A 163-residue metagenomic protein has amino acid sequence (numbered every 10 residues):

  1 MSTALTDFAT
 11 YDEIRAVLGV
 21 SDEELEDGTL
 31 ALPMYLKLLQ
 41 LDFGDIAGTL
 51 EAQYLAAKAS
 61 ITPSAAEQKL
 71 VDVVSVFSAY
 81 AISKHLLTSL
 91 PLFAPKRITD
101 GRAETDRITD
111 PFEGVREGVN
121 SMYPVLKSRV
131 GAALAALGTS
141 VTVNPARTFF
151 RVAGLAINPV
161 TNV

Functional and structural regions predicted by a protein language model:
M1-D72, S128-V163: Conserved short "hinge" loops at termini or chain/domain junctions
L39-D42, I82-K84, V119: Generic hydrophobic/packing signal
A66-L70, V74, L92-T99: Short acidic, glycine/proline-enriched loop segments that cap or flank alpha-helices
D72-P91: Elongated alpha-helical scaffolds
L86-S121: Amphipathic protein-protein interaction modules
N120-S128: Helix-prone segments embedded in or adjacent to intrinsically disordered, low-complexity regions
